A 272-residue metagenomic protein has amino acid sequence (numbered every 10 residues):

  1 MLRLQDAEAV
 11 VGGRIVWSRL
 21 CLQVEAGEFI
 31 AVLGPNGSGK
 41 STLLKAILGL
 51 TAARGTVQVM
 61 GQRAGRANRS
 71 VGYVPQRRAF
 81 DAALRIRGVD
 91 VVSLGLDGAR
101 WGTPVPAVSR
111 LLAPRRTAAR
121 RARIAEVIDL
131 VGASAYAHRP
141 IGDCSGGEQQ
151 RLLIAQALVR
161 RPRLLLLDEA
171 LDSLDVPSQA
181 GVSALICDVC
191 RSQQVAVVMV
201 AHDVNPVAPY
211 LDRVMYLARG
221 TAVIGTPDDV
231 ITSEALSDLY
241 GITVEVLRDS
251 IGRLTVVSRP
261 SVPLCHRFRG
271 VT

Functional and structural regions predicted by a protein language model:
L33-P35: The feature captures the beta-strand-to-loop junction immediately N-terminal to the Walker
A52-R69: Conserved ABC transporter NBD signature motif
P106-Y136: Conserved ABC ATPase "signature" region
P140-C144, E148: Conserved ABC ATPase signature
R161: Conserved catalytic motifs of ABC-family nucleotide-binding domains
L165-E169: Catalytic Walker B motif of ABC-type/P-loop ATPase nucleotide-binding domains
S233, L239-T272: ABC ATPase nucleotide-binding domains
